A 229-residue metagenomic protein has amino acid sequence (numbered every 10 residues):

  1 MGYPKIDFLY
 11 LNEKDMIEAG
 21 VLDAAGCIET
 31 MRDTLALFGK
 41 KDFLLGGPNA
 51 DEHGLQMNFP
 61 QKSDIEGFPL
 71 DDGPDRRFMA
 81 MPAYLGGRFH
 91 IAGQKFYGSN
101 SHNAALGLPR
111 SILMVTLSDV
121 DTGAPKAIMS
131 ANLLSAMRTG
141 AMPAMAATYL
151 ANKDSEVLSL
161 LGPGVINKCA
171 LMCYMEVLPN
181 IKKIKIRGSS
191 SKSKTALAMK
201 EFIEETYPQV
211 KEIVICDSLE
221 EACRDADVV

Functional and structural regions predicted by a protein language model:
M1-A136, M142-A144, D154: N-terminal ligand-binding/catalytic initiation module
I28, R32, G140-T148, L171-M172 (+2 more regions): Predominant activation on well-ordered alpha-helical scaffold segments within soluble catalytic domains
R32-K40, T148-N152, E176-P179, E204-P208 (+1 more regions): Generic secondary-structure signature for well-ordered alpha-helical cores
P143, D154-L178, G188-S191: Glycine-rich adenosine-cofactor-binding loop
S159, K183-K185, V214: A structural signal for isolated positions on well-ordered beta-strands in alpha/beta enzyme cores
V177-Y207: NAD(P)-binding Rossmann-fold cofactor-contacting core
E201-I203, S218-L219, V228-V229: Membrane-embedded hairpin module used as a gating/binding unit in multi-pass transport and secretion proteins
K211-A226: Short acidic low-complexity segments
